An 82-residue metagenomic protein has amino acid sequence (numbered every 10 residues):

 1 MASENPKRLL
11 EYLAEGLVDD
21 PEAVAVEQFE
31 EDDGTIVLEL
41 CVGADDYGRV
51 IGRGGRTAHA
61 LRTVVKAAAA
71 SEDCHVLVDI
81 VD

Functional and structural regions predicted by a protein language model:
M1-Y47, A60-D82: RNA-contacting regions in translation and RNA-metabolism proteins, encompassing KH/S1 modules where present
I51-G55: Glycine-centered tight-turn and secondary-structure capping sites
